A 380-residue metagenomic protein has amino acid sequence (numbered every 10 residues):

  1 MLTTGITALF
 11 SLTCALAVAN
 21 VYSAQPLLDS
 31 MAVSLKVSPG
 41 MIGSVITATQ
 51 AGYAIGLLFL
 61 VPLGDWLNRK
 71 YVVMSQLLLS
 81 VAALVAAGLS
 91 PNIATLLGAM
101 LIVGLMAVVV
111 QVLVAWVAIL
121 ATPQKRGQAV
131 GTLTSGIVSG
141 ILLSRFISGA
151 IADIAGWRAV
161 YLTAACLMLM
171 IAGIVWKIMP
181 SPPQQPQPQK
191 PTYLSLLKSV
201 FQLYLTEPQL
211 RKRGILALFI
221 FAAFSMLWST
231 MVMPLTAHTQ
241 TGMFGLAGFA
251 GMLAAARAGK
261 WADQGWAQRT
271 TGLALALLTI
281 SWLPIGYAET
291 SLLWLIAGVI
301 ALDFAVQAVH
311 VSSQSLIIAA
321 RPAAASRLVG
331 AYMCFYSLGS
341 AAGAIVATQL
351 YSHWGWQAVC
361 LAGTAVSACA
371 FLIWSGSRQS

Functional and structural regions predicted by a protein language model:
I55-I93: Conserved MFS/SLC helix-loop-helix module at the cytosolic interface between two early adjacent transmembrane helices
L57-N68, A254-A267, Y351: Helix-to-loop junctions at the C-terminal end of transmembrane segments in multipass secondary transporters
M100-G136: Cytoplasmic helix-loop-helix junction between adjacent transmembrane helices in 12-TM secondary transporters
V109-A121, A308-R321: Intracellular juxtamembrane helix-capping segments at the cytosolic ends of symmetry-related transmembrane helices
T132-K177: Helix-loop-helix hairpin linking two adjacent transmembrane segments in secondary transporters
P180-G214: Juxtamembrane intracellular "pre-TM" segments in multi-pass secondary transporters
Q268-S313: C-terminal transmembrane helical hairpin of 12-TM major facilitator-type secondary transporters
A319-W354, G363: A late C-terminal transmembrane helix in Major Facilitator Superfamily
